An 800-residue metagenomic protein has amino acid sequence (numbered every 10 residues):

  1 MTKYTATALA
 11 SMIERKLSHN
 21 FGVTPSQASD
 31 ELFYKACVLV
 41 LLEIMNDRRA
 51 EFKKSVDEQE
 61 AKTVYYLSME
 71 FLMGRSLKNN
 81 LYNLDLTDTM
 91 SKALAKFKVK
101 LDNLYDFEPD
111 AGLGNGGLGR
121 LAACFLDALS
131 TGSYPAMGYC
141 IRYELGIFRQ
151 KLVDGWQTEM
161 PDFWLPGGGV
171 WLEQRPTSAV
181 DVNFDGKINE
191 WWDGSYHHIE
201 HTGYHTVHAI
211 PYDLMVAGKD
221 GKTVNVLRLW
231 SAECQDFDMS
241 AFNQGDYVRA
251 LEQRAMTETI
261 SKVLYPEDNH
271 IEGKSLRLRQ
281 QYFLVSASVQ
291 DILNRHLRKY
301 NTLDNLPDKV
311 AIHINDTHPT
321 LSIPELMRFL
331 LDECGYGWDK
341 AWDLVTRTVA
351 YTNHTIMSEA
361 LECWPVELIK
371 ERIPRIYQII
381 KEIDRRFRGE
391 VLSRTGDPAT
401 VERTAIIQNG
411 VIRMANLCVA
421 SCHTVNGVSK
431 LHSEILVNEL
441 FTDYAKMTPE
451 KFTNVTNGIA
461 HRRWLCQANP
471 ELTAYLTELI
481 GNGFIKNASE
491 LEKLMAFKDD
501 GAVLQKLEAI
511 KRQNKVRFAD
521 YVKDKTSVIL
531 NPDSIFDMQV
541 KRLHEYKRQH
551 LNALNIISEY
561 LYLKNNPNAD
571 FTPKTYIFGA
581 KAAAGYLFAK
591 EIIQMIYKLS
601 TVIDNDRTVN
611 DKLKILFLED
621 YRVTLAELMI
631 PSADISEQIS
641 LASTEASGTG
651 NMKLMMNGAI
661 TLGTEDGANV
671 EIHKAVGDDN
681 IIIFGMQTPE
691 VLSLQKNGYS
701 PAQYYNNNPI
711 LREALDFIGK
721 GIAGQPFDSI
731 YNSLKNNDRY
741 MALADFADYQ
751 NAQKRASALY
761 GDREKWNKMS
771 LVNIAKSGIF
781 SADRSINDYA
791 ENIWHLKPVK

Functional and structural regions predicted by a protein language model:
M1-K800: A conserved ligand/cofactor-binding region detector
